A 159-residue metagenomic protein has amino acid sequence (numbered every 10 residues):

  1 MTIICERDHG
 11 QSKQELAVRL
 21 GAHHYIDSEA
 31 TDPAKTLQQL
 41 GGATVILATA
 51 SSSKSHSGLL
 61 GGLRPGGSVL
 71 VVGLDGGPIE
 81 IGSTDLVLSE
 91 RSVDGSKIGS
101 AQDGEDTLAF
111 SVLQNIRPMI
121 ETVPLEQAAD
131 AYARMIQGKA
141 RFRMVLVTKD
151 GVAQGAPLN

Functional and structural regions predicted by a protein language model:
M1-H56: Adenosine-nucleotide cofactor-binding segment
C5, S28, L70-V72, S96: Conserved acidic donor-binding loop of glycosyltransferase catalytic domains
E6-L16, P78-S83, D103-G104: Short, glycine/polar-rich helix-capping loops at beta-to-alpha or helix-loop-helix junctions that flank or form
E6-R7, L74, I98, K149: Cofactor-binding loop segments of dinucleotide-utilizing enzymes, especially the Rossmann-like FAD- and NAD(P)+-binding
S51-S53, D75-G76, G151: Short glycine-rich anion-binding loops that position phosphate/pyrophosphate groups of nucleotides and phosphorylated
S57, A101-N159: C-terminal hydrophobic helical "lid"/dimerization subdomain of Rossmann-like NAD(P)H-dependent oxidoreductases
L63-R64: Helix-to-beta-strand junctions that scaffold the AdoMet/dcAdoMet cofactor pocket in Class I SAM-dependent enzymes
S68-L70, I81-E121: Rossmann-fold dehydrogenase core element
